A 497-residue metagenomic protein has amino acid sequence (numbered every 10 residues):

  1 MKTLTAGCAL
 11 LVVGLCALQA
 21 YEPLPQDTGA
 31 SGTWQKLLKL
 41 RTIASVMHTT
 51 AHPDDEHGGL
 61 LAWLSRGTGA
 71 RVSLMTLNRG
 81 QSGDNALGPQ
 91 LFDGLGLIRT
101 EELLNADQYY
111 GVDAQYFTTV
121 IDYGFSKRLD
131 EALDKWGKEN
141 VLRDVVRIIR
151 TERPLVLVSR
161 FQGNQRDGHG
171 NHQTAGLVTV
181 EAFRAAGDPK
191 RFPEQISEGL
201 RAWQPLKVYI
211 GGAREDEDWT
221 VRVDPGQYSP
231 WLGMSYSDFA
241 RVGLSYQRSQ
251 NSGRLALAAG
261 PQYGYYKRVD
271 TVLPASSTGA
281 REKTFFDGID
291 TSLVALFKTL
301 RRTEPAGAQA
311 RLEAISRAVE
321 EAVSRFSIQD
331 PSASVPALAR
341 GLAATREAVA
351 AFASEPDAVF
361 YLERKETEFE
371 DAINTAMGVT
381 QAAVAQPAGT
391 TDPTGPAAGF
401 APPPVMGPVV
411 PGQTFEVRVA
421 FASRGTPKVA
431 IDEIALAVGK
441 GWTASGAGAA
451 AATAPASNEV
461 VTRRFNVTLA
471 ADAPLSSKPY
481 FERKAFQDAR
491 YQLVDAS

Functional and structural regions predicted by a protein language model:
A6-Q19: Bacterial N-terminal signal peptides
A20-T151, Q173, L177-R184, D188: Active-site rim/loop-helix segments in enzyme catalytic domains that contact anionic ligands
E22, G32, A185-A388: The feature marks non-catalytic terminal segments
E152-Q165: Short acidic, glycine-rich surface-loop motifs adjacent to enzyme active sites
T390-T394, G399, P404-Q413: Short, solvent-exposed loop/linker segments at the N-terminal edge of repeated beta-sheet extracellular domains
G407, P411-T426: Short beta-strand elements of extracellular/lumenal beta-sandwich folds
R424-G441: Short acidic, flexible loop segments centered on an aromatic residue
A454-S497: Eukaryote-biased detector of low-complexity, proline/serine/threonine-rich segments and adjacent exposed loops
